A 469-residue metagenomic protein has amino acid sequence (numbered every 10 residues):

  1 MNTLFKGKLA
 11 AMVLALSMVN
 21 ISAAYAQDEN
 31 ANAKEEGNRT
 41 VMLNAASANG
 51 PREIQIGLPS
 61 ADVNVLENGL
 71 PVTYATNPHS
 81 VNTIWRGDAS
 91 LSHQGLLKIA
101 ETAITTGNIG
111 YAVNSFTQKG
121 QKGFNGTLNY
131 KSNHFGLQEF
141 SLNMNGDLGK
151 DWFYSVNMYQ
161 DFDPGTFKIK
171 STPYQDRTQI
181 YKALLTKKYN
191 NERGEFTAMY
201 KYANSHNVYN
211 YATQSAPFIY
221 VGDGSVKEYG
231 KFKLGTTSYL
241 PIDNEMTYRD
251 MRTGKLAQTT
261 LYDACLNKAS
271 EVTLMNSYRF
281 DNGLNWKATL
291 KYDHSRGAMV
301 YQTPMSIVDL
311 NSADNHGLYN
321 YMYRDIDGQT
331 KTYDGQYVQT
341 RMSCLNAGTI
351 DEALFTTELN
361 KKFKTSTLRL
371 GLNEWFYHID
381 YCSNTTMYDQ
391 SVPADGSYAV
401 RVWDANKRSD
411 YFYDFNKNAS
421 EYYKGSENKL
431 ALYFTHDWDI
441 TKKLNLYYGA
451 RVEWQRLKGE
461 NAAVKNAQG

Functional and structural regions predicted by a protein language model:
V19, Q27-G123: Acidic, small-polar-rich N-terminal luminal/periplasmic segments of exported/outer-membrane proteins
G50, I104, N108-G110, K131 (+5 more regions): Transmembrane beta-barrel architecture of outer-membrane proteins
T76-N77, A89-G95, T102-A183, Y189-F196: Outer-membrane beta-barrel translocator/receptor signature
F124-N125, D151-Y154, N191-A198, G283-W286 (+2 more regions): Repeated loop/turn-to-beta-strand initiation elements of outer-membrane beta-barrel proteins
N125-Y130, T166-P173, I180, A257-Y262 (+5 more regions): Extracellular loop and loop/strand-boundary signature of outer-membrane beta-barrel proteins
L142, T166-P173, Y209-S215, Y262 (+3 more regions): Outer-membrane beta-barrel translocator domains and adjoining extracellular loop/strand segments of Gram-negative
P173, T186, E195-T273, A298-C344 (+1 more regions): Acidic/polar loop-and-plug regions of large Gram-negative outer-membrane beta-barrel proteins
K268-G297, R324-V464: Face-selective signature of the C-terminal outer-membrane beta-barrel domain
